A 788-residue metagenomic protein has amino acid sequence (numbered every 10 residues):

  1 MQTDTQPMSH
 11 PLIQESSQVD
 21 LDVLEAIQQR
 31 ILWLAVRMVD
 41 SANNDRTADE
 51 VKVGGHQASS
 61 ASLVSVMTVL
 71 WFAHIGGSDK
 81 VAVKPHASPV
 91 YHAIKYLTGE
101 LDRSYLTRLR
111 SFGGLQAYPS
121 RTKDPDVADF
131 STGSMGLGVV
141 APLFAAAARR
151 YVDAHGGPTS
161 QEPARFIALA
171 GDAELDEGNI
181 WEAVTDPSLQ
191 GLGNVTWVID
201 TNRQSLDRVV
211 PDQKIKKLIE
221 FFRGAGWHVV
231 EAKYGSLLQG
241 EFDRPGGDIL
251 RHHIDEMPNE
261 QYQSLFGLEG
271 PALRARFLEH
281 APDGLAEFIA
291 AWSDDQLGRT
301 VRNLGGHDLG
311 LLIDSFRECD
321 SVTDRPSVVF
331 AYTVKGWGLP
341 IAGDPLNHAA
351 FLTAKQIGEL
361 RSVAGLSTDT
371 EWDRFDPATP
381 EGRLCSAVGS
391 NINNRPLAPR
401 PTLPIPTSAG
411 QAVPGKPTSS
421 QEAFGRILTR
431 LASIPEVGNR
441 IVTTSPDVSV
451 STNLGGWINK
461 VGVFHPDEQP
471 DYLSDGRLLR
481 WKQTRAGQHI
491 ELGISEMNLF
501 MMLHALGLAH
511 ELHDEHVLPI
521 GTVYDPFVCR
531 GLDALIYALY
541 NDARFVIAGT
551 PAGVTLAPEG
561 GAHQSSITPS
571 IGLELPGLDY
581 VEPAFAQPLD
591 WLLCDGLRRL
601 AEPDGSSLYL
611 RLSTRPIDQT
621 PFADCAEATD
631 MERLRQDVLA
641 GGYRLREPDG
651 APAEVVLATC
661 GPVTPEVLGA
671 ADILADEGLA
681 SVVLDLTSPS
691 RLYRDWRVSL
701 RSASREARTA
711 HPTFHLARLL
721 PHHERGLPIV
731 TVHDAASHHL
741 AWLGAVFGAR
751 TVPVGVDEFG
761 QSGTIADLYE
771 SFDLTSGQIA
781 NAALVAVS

Functional and structural regions predicted by a protein language model:
S16-L24, N43-G54, G76-D79, D124-T132 (+12 more regions): Glycine- and acidic
V19-I31, A35-R46, S59-Q190, P211 (+4 more regions): Cofactor-binding active-site loop characterized by glycine-rich and histidine/acidic residues
Q28-W33, D79-K80, T379, R383-A543 (+6 more regions): Non-catalytic terminal/interface segments that mediate subunit docking, oligomerization, and allosteric communication
S78-D79, R150-S160, L508-F527, F545 (+3 more regions): Glycine-rich phosphate/pyrophosphate-binding loops and their adjacent beta-strand/loop elements at enzyme active sites
P85-V90, A170-E177, D200-S205, G235-L237 (+10 more regions): Acidic, glycine-rich active-site loops and adjacent beta-strand->loop/helix elements that engage anionic groups
S111-A128, L137, Y151, H155 (+4 more regions): Thiamine diphosphate
A168-L169, W197, T444, I547 (+2 more regions): Residue-level marker for buried hydrophobic side chains located in beta-strands that build the well-ordered beta-sheet
